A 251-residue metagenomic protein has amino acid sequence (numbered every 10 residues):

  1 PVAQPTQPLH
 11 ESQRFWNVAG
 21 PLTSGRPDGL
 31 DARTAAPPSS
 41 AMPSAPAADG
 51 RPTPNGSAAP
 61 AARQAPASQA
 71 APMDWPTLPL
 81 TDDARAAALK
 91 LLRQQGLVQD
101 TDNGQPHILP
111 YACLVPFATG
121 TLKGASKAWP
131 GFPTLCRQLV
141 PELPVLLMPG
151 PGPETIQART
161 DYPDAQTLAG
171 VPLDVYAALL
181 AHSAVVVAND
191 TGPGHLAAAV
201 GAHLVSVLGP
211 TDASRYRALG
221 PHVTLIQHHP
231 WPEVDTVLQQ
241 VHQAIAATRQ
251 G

Functional and structural regions predicted by a protein language model:
P1-G251: Catalytic machinery of carbohydrate-active enzymes, primarily nucleotide-sugar-dependent glycosyltransferases
